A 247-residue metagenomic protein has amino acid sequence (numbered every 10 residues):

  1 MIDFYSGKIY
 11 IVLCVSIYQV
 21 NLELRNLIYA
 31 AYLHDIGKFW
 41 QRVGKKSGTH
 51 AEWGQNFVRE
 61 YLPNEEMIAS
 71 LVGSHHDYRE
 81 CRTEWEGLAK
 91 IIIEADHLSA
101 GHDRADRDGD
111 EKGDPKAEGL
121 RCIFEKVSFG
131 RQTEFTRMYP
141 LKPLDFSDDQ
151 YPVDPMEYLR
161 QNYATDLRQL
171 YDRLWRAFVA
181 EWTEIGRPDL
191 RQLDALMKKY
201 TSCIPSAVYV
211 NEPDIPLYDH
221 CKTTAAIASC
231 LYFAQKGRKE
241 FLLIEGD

Functional and structural regions predicted by a protein language model:
M1-A180, P188-R191, K198-D219: Divalent metal-dependent catalytic cores for phosphoryl transfer on phosphate-bearing substrates
F57-Y61, C230-R238: A generic secondary-structure signal
L71, E245-D247: Catalytic core of nucleotidyl cyclases, primarily class III adenylyl/guanylyl cyclases
D219-Q235: Extended, Lys/Arg-enriched charged tracts that mediate electrostatic binding to polyanionic substrates
R238-E245: Short, glycine/acidic-rich hinge or "gate" loops at secondary-structure transitions that mediate conformational
